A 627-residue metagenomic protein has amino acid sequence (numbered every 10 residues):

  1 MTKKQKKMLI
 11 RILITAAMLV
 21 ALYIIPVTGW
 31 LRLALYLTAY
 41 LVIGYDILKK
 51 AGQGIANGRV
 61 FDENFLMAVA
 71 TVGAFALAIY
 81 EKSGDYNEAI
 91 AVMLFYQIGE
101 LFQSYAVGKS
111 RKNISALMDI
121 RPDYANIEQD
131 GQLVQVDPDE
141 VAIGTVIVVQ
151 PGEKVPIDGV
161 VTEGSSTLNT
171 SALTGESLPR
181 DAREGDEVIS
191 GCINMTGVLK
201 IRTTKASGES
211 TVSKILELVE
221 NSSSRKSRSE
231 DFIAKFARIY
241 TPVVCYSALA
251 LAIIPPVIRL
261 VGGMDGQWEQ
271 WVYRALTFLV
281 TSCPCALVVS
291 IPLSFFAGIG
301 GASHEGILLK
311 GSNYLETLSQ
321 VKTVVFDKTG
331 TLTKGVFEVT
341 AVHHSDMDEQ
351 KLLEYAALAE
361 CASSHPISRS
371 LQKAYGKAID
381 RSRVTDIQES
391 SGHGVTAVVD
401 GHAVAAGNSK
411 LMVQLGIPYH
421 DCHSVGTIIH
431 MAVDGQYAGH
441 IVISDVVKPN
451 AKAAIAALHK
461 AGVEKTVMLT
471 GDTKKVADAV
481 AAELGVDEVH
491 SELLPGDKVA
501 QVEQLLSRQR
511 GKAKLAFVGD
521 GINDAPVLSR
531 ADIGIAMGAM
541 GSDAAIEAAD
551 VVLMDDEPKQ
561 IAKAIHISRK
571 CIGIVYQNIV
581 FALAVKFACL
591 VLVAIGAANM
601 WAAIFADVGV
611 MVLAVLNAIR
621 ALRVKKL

Functional and structural regions predicted by a protein language model:
M1-A16, Y45-F75, L216-A250, V321 (+3 more regions): Soluble-to-membrane junctions at the N-terminal ends of transmembrane alpha-helices in multi-pass ion-transporting
T2-Y124, K235, P242, Q270 (+1 more regions): Transmembrane helix-loop-helix hairpins at the membrane interface
G29-L37, V60-A68, E81-V92, F232 (+4 more regions): Membrane-water interface of transmembrane alpha-helices in multipass transporters/channels
N57, E63-T71, L173, Y273 (+3 more regions): Conserved catalytic phosphorylation-site environment of P-type ATPases
F65-L66, A91-P151, A182, L309 (+5 more regions): Juxtamembrane coupling segments of multi-pass membrane pumps/enzymes
A116-E209, N313-A356, V398-V399: Conserved cytosolic catalytic loops of P-type ATPases
V339-K465, K474, V486-V502: P-type ATPase nucleotide-binding
G401, T427, V433-Q577: Conserved ATP-binding TGD loop and adjacent catalytic N/P-domain core of P-type ATPases
